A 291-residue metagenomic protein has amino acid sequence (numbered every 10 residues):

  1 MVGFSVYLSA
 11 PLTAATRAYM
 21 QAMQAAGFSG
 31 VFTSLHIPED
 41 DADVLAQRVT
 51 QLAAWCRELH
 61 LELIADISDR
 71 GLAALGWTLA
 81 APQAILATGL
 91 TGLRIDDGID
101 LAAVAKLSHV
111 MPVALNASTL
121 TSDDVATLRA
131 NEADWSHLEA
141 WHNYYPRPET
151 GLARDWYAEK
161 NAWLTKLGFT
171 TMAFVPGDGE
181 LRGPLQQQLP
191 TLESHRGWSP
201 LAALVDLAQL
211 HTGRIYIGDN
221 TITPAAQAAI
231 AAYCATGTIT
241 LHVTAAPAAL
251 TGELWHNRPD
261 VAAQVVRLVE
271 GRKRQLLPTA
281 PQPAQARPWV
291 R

Functional and structural regions predicted by a protein language model:
M1-R17, D66-G76, Q186-G197: Active-site mouth loops of central-metabolism enzymes
V2-L8, V31-T33, L61-I67, T91-I95 (+4 more regions): Hydrophobic faces of well-ordered beta-strands that scaffold small-molecule active sites in alpha/beta enzyme cores
L8-L12, L35-E39, I67-G71, D97-L101 (+4 more regions): Active-site-proximal loop/turn and secondary-structure-junction residues that shape catalytic pockets, frequently
P11-Q24, A74-A84, D124-L128, S199-D206: Short, acidic/polar
S29-L52: Glycine-rich, proline-tolerant flexible connector loops at the mouths of alpha/beta enzymes
A46-T91, D100-A103: N-terminal active-site wall of soluble small-molecule enzyme domains
S118-A245: Catalytic alpha/beta core domains of metabolic enzymes, predominantly
T244-R291: C-terminal functional modules
